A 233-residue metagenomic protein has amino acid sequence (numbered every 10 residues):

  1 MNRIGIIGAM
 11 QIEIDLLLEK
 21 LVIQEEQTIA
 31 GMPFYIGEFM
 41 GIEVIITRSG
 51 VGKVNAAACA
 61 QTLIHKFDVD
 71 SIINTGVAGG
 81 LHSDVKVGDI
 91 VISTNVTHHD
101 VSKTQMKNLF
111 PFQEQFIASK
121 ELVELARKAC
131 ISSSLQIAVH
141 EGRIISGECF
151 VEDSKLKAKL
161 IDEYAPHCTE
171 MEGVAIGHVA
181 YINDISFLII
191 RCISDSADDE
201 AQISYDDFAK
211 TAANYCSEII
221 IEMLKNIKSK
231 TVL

Functional and structural regions predicted by a protein language model:
N2-L21: Short, conserved "active-site rim" segments that organize catalytic pockets and cofactor/ligand binding
N2-R3, Q27-L233: Glycine-rich phosphate- or other oxyanion-binding loops that anchor nucleotides, phosphorylated ligands
